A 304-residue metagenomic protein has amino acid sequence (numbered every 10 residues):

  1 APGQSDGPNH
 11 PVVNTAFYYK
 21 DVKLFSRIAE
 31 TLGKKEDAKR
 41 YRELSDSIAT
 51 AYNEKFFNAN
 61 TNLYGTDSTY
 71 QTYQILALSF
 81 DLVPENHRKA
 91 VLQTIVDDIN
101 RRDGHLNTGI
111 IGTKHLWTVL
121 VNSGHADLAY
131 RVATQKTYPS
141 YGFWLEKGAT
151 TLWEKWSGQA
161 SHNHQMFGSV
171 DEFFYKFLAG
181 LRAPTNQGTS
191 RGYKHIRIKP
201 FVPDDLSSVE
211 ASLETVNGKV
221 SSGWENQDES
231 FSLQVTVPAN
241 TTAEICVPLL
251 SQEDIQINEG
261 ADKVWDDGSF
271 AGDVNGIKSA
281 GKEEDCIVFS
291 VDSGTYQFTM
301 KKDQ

Functional and structural regions predicted by a protein language model:
A1-H10, N14-F17, L32, K55-D205: C-terminal capping/lid segments that line or modulate ligand- or cofactor-binding pockets
D21-L24, I48, H87: Amphipathic, well-ordered alpha-helical segments in soluble domains
F25-R40: Inter-helical turn/loop segments and adjacent helix faces that build the functional surface of alpha-helical bundle
Y41-N53: Short amphipathic alpha-helical coiled-coil/interface segments
E43, D127-Q304: Non-catalytic C-terminal accessory modules of carbohydrate-active enzymes
